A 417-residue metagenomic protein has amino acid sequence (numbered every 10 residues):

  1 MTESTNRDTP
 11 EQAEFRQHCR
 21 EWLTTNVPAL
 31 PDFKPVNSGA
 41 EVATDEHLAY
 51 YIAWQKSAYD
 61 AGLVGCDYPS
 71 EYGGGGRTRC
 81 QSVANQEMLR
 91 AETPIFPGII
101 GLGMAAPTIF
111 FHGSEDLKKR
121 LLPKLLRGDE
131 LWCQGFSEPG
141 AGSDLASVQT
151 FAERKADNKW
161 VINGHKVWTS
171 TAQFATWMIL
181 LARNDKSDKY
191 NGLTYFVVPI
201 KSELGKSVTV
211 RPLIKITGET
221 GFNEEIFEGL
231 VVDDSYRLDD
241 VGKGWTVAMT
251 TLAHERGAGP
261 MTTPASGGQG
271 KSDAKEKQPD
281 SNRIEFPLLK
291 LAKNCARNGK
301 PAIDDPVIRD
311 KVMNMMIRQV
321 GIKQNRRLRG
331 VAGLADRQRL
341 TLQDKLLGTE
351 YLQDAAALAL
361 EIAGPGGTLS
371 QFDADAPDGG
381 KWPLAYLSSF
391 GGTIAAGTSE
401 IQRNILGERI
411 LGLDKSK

Functional and structural regions predicted by a protein language model:
M1-I99, R120, K124-R127, P301 (+3 more regions): Amphipathic, small/basic residue-rich leader segments at the start of a protein or domain
E3, R79, V247-T250, H254-A265 (+1 more regions): Glycine-rich phosphate/cofactor-binding loops in nucleotide/flavin-utilizing enzymes
N6-D8, F15, V208-V320, G392: Glycine-rich beta->alpha junctions and the first turn(s) of the following alpha-helix
I52-D129, S170-W177, Q319, R326-D344 (+3 more regions): Internal helix-loop-helix
G128-F136: A short, Trp-centered hydrophobic/proline-enriched beta-strand micro-motif
A141, V167-A172, I216, G391-A396: Glycine-rich phosphate/pyrophosphate-binding beta-alpha loops
A152-E153: A structural signal for short hydrophobic beta-strand segments in well-ordered beta-sheet cores
K159-V210, F222: A short core secondary-structure module
